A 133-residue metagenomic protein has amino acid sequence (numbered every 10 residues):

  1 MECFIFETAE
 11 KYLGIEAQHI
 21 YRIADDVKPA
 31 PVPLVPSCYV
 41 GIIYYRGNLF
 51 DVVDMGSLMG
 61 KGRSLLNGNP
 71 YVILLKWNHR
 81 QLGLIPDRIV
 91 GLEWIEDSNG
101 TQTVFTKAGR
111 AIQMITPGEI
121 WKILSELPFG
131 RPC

Functional and structural regions predicted by a protein language model:
M1-C133: An acidic, low-aromatic, low-complexity terminal/linker signal
